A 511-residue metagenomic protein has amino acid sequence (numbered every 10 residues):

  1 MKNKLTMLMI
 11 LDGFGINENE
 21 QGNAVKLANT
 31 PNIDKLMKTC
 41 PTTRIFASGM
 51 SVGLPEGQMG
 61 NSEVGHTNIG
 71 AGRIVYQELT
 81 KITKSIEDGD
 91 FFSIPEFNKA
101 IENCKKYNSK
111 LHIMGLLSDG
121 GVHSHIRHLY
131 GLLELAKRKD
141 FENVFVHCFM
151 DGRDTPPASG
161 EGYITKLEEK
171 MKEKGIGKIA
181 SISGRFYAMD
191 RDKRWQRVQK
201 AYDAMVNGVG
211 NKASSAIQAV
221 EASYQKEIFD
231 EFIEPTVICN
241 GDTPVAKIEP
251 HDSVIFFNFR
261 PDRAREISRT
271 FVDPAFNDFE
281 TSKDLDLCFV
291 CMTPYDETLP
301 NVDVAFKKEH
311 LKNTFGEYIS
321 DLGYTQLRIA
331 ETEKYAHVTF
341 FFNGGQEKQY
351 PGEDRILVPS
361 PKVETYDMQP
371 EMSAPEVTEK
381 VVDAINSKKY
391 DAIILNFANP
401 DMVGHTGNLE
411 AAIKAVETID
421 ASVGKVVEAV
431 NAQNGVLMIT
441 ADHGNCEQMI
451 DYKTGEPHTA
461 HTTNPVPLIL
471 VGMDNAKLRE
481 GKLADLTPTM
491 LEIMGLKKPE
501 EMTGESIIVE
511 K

Functional and structural regions predicted by a protein language model:
M1-K511: Feature captures the catalytic ectodomains and active-site-proximal regions of enzymes that hydrolyze or transfer
